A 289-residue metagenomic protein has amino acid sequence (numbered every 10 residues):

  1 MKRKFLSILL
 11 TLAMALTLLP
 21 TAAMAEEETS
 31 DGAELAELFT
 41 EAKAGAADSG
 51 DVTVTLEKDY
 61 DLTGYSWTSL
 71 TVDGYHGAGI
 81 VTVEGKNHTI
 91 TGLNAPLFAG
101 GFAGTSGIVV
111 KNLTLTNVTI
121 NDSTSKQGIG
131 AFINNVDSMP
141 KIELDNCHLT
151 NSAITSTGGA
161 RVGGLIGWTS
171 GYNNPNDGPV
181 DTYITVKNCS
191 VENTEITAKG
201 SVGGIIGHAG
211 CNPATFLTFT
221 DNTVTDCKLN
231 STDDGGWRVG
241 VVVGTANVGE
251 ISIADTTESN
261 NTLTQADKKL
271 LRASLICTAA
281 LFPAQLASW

Functional and structural regions predicted by a protein language model:
M1-L10: Positively charged n-region of N-terminal signal peptides that target proteins for export
L10-T17: Bacterial N-terminal signal peptides
L18-E28: Sec-dependent signal peptide cleavage junction
E26-T53: Acidic Gly/Asp/Thr-rich repetitive segments characteristic of extracellular carbohydrate-active and adhesion proteins
A46-T53, S69-N87, L97-V202, I206-W289: Surface-exposed loop/turn motifs in large extracellular/passenger domains
D59-Y60: Acidic glycine-/aspartate-rich tracts in secreted/extracellular proteins
